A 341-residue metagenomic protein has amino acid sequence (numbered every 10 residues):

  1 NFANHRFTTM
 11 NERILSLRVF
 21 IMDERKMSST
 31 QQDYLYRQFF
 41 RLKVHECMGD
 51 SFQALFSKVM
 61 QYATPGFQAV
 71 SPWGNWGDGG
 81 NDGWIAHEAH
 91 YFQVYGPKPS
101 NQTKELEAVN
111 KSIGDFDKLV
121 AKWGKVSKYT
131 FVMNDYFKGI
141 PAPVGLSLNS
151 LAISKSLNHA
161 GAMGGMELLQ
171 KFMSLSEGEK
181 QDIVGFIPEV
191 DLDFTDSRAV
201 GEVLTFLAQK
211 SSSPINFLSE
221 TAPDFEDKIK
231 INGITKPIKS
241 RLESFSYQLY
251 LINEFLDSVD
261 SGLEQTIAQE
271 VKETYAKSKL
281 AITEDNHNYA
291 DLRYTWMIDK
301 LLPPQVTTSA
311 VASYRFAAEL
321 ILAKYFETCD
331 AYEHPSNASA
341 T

Functional and structural regions predicted by a protein language model:
F2, I14, F20-R25, D117-A281: Acidic metal-coordinating catalytic centers involved in nucleic-acid phosphodiester chemistry
F20-F40, G79-A89: Conserved N-terminal glycine/acidic-rich loop preference
M27-P72: Acidic-basic catalytic patches of nuclease active cores, encompassing PD-(D/E)XK and other metal-cofactor nuclease
Q53-G114: Catalytic centers of nucleases
E88-K122, F225-R241, T274-T307: Generic detector of solvent-exposed, compositionally biased contiguous segments
A290-T341: Charge-dense, extended regions
